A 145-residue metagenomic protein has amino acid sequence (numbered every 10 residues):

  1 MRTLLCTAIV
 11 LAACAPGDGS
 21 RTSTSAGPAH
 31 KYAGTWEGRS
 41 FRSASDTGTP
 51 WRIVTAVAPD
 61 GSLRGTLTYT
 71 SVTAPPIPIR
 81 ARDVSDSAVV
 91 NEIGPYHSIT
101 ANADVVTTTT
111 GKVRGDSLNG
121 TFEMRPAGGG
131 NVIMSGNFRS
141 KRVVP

Functional and structural regions predicted by a protein language model:
M1-T7: Sec-dependent signal peptide recognition, specifically the positively charged N-region followed immediately by
L11-A13: C-terminal motif of bacterial Sec signal peptides marking the signal peptidase cleavage site
A15-D18: Bacterial signal peptide processing site
S20-S25: Intrinsically disordered, low-complexity serine/threonine-rich segments
A26-R114, T121-E123, A127-P145: Central antiparallel beta-sheet cores of small beta-barrel/beta-sandwich binding domains
